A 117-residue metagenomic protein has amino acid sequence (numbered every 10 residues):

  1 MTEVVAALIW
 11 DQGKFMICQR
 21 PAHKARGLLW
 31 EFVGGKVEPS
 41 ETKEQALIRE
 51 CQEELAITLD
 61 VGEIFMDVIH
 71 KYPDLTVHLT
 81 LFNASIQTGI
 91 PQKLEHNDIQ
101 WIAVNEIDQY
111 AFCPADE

Functional and structural regions predicted by a protein language model:
M1-M16, K36: Conserved N-terminal beta-strand and adjoining loop/helix that marks the start of the Nudix/MutT-like hydrolase domain
E3-V5, G13, V77-T80, N97: Change "...and in nucleic-acid phosphodiester-cleaving endonucleases..." to "...and in nucleic-acid processing enzymes
I9-W10, I17, I86, W101: Conserved hydrophobic "DFG−1" position in protein kinase catalytic cores
K14-E53: Conserved Nudix-box catalytic region and its N-terminal flanking loop in Nudix hydrolases and closely related
L47-Q52, I64, F82, I99 (+1 more regions): Hydrophobic packing within well-folded, soluble alpha/beta domains
E54-V61: Short secondary-structure junctions
D67-I90, Q100: Active-site-adjacent beta-strand/loop module that shapes the phosphate/pyrophosphate-binding cleft
N83, Q92-E117: NUDIX/MutT-family hydrolases
